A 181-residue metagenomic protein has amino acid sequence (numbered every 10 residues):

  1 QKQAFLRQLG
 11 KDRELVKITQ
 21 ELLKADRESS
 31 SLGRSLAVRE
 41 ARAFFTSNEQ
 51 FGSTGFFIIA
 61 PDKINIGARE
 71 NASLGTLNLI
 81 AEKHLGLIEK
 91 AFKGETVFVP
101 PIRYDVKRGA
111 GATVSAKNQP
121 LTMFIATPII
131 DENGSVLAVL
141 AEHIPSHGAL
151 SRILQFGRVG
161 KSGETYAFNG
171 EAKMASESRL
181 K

Functional and structural regions predicted by a protein language model:
Q1, L180-K181: Short, intrinsically disordered, charge-balanced linker/junction segments flanking boundaries in proteins
Q1-V99, H147-R158, E164-A167, E171-K173: Extracytoplasmic/periplasmic sensory segments of membrane signal-transduction proteins
L36, F51, K117-L121, G134 (+1 more regions): A generic fold-level signal
G67-E70, K117-L154: Conserved beta-strands of PAS-like sensory domains
A72-L74, D105-V106, K181: Short, surface-exposed beta-strand-loop junctions and turns on beta-sheet-rich folds
L79, A116-K117: Residue-level "hotspot" positions that anchor or transmit function at local structural transition points
D105-A116: Signal-transducing coupling segments at domain and membrane junctions
M174-S178: Short, surface-exposed terminal/edge motifs of secreted or surface/virion proteins that either
